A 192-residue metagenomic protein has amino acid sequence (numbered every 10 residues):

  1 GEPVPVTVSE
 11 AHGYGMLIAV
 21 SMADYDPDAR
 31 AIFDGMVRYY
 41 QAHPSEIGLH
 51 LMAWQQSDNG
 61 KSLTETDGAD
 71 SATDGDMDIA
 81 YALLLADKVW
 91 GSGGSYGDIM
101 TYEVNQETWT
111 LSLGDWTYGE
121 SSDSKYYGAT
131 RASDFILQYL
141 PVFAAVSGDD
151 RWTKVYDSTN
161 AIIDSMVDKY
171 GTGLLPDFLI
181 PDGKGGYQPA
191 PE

Functional and structural regions predicted by a protein language model:
G1-A82, V89-S92: N-terminal carbohydrate-binding/catalytic regions of secreted carbohydrate-active enzymes
P5-E10, L49-H50, G68-D74, S95-E192: Extended ligand-binding clefts on enzyme/binding-domain cores
A19-A23, Y40-P44, Y81-W90, E103 (+3 more regions): Sec/Tat-exported extracytoplasmic proteins
